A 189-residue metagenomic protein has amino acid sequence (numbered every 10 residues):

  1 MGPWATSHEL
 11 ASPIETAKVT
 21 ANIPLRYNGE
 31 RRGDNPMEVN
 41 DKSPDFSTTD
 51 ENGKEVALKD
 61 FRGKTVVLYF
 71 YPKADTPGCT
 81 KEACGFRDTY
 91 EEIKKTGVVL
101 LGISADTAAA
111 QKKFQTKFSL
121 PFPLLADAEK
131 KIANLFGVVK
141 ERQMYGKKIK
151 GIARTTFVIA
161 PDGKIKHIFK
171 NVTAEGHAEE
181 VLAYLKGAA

Functional and structural regions predicted by a protein language model:
E9, I23, N28-G29: Short hydrophobic alpha-helical segments enriched in small aliphatic residues
Y27-G29, G33-A189: Chalcogenol-based redox active-site neighborhoods
